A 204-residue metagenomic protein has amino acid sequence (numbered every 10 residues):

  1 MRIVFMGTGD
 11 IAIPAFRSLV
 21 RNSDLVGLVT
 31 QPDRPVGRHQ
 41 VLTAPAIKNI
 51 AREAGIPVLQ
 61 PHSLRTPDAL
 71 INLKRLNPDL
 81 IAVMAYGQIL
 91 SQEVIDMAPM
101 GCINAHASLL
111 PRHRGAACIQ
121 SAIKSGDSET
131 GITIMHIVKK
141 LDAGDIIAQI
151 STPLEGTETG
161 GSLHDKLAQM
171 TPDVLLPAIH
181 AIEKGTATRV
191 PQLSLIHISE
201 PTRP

Functional and structural regions predicted by a protein language model:
M1-L42: N-terminal Rossmann-like dinucleotide-binding module
R2-V4, V26-L28, P57-L76, I81 (+1 more regions): Internal alpha/beta domain cores that form substrate/cofactor-binding pockets in large enzymes and binding proteins
T8, T30, T130-T133, T159 (+1 more regions): Ser/Thr-centric signal marking residues that sit in or immediately flank functional binding/regulatory motifs
I13, R17, I71-K74, Q92 (+1 more regions): Amphipathic, non-transmembrane alpha-helical secondary structure
I13, V41-A44, T66-L70, Q88 (+1 more regions): Structural motif corresponding to alpha-helix initiation and N-cap regions
R21, L80-L195: Donor/substrate-binding cores of folate-linked one-carbon enzymes
T30-V36, A44-H62: Conserved nucleotide-sugar phosphate-binding/catalytic loop shared by glycosyltransferases and other
I196-T202: Conserved small/polar residues in nucleotide/adenosyl-binding loops
